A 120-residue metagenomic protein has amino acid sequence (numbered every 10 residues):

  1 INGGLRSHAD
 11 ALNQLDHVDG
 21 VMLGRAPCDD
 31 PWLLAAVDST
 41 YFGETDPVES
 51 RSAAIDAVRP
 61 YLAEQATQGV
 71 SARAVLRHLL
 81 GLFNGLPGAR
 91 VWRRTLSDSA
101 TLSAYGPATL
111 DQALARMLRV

Functional and structural regions predicted by a protein language model:
I1, L5-V120: Alpha/beta catalytic cores of nucleotide-metabolism and tRNA/nucleoside-modifying enzymes
